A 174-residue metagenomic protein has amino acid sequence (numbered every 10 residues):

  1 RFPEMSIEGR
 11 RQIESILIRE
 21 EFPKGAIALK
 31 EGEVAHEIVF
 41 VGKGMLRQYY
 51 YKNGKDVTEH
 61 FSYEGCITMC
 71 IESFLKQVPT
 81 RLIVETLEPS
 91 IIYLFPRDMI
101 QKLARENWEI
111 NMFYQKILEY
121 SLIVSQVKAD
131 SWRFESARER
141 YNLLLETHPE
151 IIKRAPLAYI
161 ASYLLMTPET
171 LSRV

Functional and structural regions predicted by a protein language model:
R1-I18: Cyclic nucleotide-binding regulatory module and flanking cytosolic helices
I18, M45-Y50, I67, I91-I92: Short beta-strand segments in beta-sandwich/barrel cores
G25, H36-R47, E64-G65: Glycine- and acidic-residue-biased ligand/ion/polar-headgroup-sensing regions
A28-E33: Short phosphate-coordinating micro-motif centered on Lys-Gly-acidic
Y49, C70-I71, K102-L103, L144 (+1 more regions): Residues that scaffold the ATP/ADP-binding catalytic core of kinase and kinase-like folds
V57-Q115: Cyclic-nucleotide recognition modules
S121-D130: Short, Lys/Arg-enriched N-terminal segment that forms or immediately precedes the first helix of a structured domain
E135-V174: Phosphate-/nucleic-acid-contacting segments
